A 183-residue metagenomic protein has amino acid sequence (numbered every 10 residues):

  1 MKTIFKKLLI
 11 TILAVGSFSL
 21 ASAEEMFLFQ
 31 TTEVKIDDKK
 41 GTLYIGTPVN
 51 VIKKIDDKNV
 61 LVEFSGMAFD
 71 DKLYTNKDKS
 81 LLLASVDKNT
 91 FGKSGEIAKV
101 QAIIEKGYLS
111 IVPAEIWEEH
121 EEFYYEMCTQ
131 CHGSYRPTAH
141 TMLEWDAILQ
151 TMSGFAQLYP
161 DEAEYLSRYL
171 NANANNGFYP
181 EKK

Functional and structural regions predicted by a protein language model:
M1-E25: Bacterial Sec-dependent N-terminal signal peptides
E24-I45, I55-D56: Beta-loop motif signature
T42-Q101: SH3/SH3-like beta-barrel superfamily modules
K99-E121: Electrostatic cytochrome c docking/interface patches
Y124-S134, L166: The canonical Cys-X-X-Cys-His
G133-A156: Gly/Gly-Pro-rich "capping" loops immediately C-terminal to redox-active cysteine motifs in periplasmic/lumenal
A156-K183: C-terminal capping alpha-helices of c-type cytochrome domains
